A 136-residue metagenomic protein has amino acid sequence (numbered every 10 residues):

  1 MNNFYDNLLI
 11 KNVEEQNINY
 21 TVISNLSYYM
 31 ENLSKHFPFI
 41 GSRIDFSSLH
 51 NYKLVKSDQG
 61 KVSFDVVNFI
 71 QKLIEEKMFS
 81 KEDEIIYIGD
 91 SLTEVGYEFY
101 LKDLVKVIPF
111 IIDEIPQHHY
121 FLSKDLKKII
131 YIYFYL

Functional and structural regions predicted by a protein language model:
M1-L136: Structured alpha/beta or helical-core interaction and ligand-binding surfaces enriched in interleaved
